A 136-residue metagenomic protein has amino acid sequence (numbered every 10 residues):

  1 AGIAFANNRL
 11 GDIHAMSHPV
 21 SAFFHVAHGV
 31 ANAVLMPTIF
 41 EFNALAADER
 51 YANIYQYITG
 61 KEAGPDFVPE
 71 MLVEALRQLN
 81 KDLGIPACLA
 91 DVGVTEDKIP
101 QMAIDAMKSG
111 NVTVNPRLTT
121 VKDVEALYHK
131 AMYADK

Functional and structural regions predicted by a protein language model:
A1-G2, M16, M36, L76 (+3 more regions): Short alpha-helical scaffolding segments that buttress acidic/His motifs in well-ordered protein cores
A1-N7, H18-S21: Glycine-rich phosphate/diphosphate-binding loops and the adjacent beta-loop-alpha structural elements that coordinate
F5-I13, D66-P69, I85-V92, I99 (+1 more regions): Flexible, glycine/charged-enriched surface loops at secondary-structure junctions
L10, M16, V20, A27: Active-site beta-strand/loop microenvironment that shapes enzyme catalytic pockets
D12, M16, A31-L35, R50 (+4 more regions): Residue-level detector of well-ordered alpha-helical segments, enriched for hydrophobic/aromatic packing positions
F23-K98: Gly/Pro-rich interdomain helix-loop hinge
T95-K136: Short, amphipathic C-terminal "tail helix"
